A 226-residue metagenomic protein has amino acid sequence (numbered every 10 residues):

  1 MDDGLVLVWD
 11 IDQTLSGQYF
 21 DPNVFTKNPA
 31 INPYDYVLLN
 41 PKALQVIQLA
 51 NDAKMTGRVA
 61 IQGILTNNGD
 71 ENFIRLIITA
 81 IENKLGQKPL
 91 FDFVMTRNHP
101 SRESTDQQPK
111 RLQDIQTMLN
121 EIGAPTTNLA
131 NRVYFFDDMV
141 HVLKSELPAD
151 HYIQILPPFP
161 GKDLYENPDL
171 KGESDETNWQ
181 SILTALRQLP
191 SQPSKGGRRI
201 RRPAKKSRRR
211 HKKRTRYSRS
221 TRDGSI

Functional and structural regions predicted by a protein language model:
M1, K54, A60, N120 (+3 more regions): Generic detector of intrinsically disordered, low-complexity, polar/charged segments
M1-D2, P203: Positively charged, hydrophobic/aromatic-enriched amphipathic segments
D2-D106: Alpha-helical substrate-recognition element adjacent to the catalytic core
E71-I200, A204, R208-R214: C-terminal cap/substrate-recognition subdomain and adjoining C-terminal extension of metal-dependent phosphatase-like
R222-I226: A positional/structural detector of protein chain ends, strongest at the extreme C-terminus and weakly at the extreme
